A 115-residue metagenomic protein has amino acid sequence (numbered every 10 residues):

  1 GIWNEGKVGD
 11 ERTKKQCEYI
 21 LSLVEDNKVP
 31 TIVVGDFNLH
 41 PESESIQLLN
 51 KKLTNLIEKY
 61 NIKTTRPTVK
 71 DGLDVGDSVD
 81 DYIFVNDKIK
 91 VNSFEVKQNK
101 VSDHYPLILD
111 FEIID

Functional and structural regions predicted by a protein language model:
G1-D115: Active-site regions of metal-assisted phosphoester/phosphodiester hydrolases, unifying DNase/endonuclease modules
